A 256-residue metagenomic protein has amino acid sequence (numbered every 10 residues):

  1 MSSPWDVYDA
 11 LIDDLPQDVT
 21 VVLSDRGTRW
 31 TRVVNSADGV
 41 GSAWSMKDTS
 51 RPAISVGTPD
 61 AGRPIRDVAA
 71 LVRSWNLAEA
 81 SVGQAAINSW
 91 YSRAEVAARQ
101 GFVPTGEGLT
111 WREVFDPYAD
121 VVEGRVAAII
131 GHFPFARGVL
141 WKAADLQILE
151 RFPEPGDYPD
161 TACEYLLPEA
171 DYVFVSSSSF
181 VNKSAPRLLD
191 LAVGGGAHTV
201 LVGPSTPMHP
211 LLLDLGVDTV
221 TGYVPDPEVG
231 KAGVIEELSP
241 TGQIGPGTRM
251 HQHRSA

Functional and structural regions predicted by a protein language model:
M1-F133, I235, Q252-A256: Electropositive, gly/pro-rich neighborhoods at or near active sites that engage anionic ligands
A128, Y172-S176, V200: Structural motif
I129-L149: Short, charged N-terminal beta->alpha structural module
G138-V139, S184-L191, L211: A short acidic, amphipathic alpha-helical/loop segment
A144, G194-T199: A short helix->loop->beta-strand "cap" motif at the edges of active sites that frequently abuts
E150-A162: Adenosine-cofactor binding site in Rossmann-like domains, unifying the SAM/SAH pocket of S-adenosylmethionine-dependent
L167-P168: A short, aliphatic-rich alpha-helical micro-motif
H198-A256: C-terminal functional extensions of proteins
